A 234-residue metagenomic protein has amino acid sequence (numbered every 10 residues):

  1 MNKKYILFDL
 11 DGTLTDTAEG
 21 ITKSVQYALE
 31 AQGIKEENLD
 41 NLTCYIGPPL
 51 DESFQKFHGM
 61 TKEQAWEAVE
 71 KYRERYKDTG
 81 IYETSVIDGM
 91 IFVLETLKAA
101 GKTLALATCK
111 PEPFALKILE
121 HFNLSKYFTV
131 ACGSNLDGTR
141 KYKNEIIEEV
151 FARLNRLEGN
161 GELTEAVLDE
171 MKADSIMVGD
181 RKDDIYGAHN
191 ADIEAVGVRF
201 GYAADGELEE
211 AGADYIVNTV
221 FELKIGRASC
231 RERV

Functional and structural regions predicted by a protein language model:
M1-C44, Q55-H58: Active-site neighborhood of HAD-like aspartate-dependent phosphohydrolases
N2, D78-L106, E112-L116, N144: Short, acidic loop-to-helix structural element flanking the phosphoryl-transfer center in phosphate-processing enzymes
Y5, K143-I185: Conserved Lys-Pro-Asp/Glu-containing loop-to-beta segment of HAD-superfamily phosphomonoesterases, centered on
A28-L29, P49-K62, I118, I146-L154: Helix-loop "lid/cap" segments that line or gate small-molecule binding pockets
G47-D78, D88-K98, G161: A metal-dependent, Asp-based hydrolase signature
S125-K141, A173-D174: A short, structured active-site edge motif that brings together acidic residues
M177-N218: Acidic, Mg2+-coordinating phosphoryl-transfer loop and its flanking beta/alpha structural elements, shared across
A228-V234: Conserved small/polar residues in nucleotide/adenosyl-binding loops
